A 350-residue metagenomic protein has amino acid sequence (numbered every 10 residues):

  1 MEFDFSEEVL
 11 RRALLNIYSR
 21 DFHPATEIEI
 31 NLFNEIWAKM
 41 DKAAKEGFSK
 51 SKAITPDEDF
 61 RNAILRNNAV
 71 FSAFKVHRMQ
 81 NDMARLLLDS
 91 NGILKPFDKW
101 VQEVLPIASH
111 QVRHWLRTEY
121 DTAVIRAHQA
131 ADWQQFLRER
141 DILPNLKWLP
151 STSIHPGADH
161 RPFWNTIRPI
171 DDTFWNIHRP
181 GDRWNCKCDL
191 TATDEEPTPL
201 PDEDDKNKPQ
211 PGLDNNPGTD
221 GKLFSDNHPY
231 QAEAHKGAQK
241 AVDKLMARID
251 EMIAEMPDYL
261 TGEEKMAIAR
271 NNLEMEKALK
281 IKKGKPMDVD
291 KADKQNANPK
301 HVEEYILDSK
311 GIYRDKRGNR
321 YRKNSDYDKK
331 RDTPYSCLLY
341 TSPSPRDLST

Functional and structural regions predicted by a protein language model:
M1-S109, D194-L339: N-terminal leader/targeting and assembly helices and adjacent pre-domain segments
K95-W100, R113-R117, F136-R140: Short, glycine/acidic-rich hinge or "gate" loops at secondary-structure transitions that mediate conformational
V104, A108-L116, V124-D132: N-terminal "first-domain core" detector
T122-E196, R331, Y335: Conserved short secondary-structure elements within globular domains
Y340-D347: Conserved small/polar residues in nucleotide/adenosyl-binding loops
